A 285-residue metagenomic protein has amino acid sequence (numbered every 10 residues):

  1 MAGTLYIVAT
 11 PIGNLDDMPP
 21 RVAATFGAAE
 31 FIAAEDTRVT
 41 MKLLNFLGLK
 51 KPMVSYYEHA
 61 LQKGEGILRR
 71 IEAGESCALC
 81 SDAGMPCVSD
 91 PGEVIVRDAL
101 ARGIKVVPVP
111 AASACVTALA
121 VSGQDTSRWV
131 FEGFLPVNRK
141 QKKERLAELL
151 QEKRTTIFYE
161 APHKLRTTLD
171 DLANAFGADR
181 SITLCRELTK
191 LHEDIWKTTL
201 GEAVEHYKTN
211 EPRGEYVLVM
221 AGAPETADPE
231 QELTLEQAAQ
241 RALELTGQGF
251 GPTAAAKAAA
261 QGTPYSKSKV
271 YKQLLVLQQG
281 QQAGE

Functional and structural regions predicted by a protein language model:
M1-E58: Glycine-rich, flexible N-terminal cofactor/catalytic loop recognition
A2, T155, P162-E285: A contiguous loop/helix-start segment that scaffolds small-molecule binding in enzyme catalytic cores
G3-L5, G74-A78, R154-T155: Loop/turn-to-beta-strand initiation segments
I12-L15, D82-P86, P162-K164, A223-E225: Short glycine-rich anion-binding loops that position phosphate/pyrophosphate groups of nucleotides and phosphorylated
T25-I32, G103-V107, T155-T156: Short active-site oxyanion
V54-Q62, L135-N138: Conserved helicase motor
P91-E93, P252: Glycine-centered tight-turn and secondary-structure capping sites
V94-E152: Class I SAM-dependent methyltransferase SAM-binding "motif I" and its flanking Rossmann-like core
